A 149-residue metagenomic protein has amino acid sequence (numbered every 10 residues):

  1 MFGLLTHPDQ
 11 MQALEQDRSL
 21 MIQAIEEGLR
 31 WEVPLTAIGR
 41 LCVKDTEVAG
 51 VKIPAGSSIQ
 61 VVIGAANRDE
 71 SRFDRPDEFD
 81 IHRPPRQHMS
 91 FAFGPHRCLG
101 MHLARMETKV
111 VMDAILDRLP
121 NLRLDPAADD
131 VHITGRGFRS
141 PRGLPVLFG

Functional and structural regions predicted by a protein language model:
M1-G149: Cytochrome P450
